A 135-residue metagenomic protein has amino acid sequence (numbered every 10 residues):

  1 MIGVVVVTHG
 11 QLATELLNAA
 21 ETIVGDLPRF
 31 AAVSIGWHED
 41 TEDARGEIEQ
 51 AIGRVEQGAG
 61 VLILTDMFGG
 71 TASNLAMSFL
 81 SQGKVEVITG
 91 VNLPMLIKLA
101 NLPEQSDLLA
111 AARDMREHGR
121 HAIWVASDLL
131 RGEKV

Functional and structural regions predicted by a protein language model:
M1-V135: N-terminal loops that bind phosphate or other acidic moieties and the adjacent beta-alpha structural core
